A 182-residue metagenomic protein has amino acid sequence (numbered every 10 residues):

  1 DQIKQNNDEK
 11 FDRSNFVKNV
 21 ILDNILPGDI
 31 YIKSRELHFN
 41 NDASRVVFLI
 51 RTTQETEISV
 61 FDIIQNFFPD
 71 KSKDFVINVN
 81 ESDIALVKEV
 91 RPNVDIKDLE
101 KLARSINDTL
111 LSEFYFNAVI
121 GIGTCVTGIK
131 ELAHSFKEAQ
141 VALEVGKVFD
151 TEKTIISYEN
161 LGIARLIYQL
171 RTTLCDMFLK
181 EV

Functional and structural regions predicted by a protein language model:
D1-N19: Short, charged amphipathic alpha-helical surface segments
R13, N24-V182: Cytosolic nucleotide-utilizing catalytic cores of signal-transduction proteins
